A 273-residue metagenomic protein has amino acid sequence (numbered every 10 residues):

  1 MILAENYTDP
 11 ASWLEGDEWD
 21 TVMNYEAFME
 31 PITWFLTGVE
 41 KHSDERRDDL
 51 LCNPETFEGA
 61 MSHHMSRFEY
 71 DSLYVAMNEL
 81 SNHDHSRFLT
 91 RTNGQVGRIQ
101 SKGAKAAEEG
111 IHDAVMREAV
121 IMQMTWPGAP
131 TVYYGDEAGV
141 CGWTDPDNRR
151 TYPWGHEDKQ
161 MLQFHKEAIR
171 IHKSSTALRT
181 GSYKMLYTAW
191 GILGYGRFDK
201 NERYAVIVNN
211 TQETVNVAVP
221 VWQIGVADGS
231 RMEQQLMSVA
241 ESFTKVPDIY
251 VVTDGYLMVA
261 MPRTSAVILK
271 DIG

Functional and structural regions predicted by a protein language model:
M1-D71, A76, M122, G139-E167 (+4 more regions): Active-site-proximal helices and loops of the catalytic beta/alpha 8
E5, D84, N209: Acidic active-site catalytic centers that drive phospho-/nucleotidyl reactions and related ester hydrolyses
N6, E26, L80, L236-A240: Residues at the C-termini of beta-strands that transition into short coil/loop
G16-D17, N78-A104, V120-K159: Aromatic/acidic polysaccharide-binding cleft in carbohydrate-active enzymes
E45-R47, L51-G59, V96-R117: Aromatic-anchored helix/helix-loop segment that forms the rim or "lid" of small-molecule/cofactor binding pockets
D48, E79, G255-L257: Short N-terminal micro-motifs specific to bacterial/archaeal maturation and metal-cluster initiation sites
H112-D113, T125-V132, D136-G273: Carbohydrate-interacting/catalytic domains
